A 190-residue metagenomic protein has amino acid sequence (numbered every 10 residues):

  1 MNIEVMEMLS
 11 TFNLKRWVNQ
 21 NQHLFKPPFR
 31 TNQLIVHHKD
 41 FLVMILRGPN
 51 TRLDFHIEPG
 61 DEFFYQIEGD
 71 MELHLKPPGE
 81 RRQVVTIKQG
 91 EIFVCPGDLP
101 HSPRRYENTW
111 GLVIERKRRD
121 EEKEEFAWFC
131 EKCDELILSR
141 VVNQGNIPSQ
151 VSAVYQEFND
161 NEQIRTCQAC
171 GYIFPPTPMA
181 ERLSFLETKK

Functional and structural regions predicted by a protein language model:
M1-R47, R52-L53, Q150, V154-K190: A short, N-terminal "cap"/entry segment at the start of jelly-roll beta-barrel domains of the cupin/DSBH fold
V43, D54-H56, D61-Q66, V84-V85 (+2 more regions): His/acidic/aromatic-lined binding-pocket segments of jelly-roll/cupin-type domains and related regulatory beta-sandwich
L46, T86-E107, R116: Conserved metal-binding segment of the jelly-roll/cupin
L46-G48, I57-P77, G111-I114: Short, conserved beta-strand element in jelly-roll/cupin
R82, E125, N161-E162: Flanking scaffold residues of small Cys/His-coordinated metal-binding clusters
Y106-E125: A short hydrophobic beta-strand segment most commonly corresponding to one strand of the jelly-roll/cupin
W128-C133, C167-C170: Short cysteine-rich clusters marking metal-coordination/redox-active sites
I137-Q144, P175-E181: Short Cys/His-rich "knuckle" micro-motifs
